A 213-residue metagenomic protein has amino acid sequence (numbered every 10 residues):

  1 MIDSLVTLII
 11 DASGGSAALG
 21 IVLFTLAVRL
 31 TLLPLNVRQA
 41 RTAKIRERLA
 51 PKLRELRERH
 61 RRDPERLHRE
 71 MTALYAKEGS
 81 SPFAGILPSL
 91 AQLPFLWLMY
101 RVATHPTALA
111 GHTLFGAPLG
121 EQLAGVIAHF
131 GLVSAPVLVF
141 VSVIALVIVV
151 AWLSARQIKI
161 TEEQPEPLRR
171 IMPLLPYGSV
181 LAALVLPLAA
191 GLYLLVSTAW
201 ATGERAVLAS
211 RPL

Functional and structural regions predicted by a protein language model:
M1-L213: Helix-loop-helix
